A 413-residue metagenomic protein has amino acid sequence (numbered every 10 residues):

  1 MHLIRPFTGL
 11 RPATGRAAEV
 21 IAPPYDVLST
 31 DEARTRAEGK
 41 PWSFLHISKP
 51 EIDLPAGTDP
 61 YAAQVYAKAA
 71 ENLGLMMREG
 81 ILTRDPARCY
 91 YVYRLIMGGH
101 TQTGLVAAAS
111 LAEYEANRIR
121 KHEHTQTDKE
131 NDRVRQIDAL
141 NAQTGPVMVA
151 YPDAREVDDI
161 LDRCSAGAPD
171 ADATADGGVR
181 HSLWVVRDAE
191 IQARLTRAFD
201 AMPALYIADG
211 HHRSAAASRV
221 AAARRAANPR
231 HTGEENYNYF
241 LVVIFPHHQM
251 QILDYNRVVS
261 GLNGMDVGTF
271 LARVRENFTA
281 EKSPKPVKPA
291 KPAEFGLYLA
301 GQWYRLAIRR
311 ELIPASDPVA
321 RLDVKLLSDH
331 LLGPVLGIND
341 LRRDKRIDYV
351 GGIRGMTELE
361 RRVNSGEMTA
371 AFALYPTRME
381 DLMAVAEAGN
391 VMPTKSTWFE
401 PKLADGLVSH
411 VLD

Functional and structural regions predicted by a protein language model:
M1-D413: Surface-exposed, charge/polar-rich loops and edge strands
